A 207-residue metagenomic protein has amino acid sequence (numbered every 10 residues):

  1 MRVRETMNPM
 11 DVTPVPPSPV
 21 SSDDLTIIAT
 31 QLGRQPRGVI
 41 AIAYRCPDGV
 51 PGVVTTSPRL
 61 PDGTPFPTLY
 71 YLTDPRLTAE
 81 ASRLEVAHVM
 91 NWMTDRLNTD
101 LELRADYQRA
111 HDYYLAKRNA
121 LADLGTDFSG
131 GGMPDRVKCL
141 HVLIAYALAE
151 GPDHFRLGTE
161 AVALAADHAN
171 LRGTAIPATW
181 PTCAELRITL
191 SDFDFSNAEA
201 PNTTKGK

Functional and structural regions predicted by a protein language model:
V3-E5: Acidic, Ala/Val/Gly-enriched low-complexity intrinsically disordered segments
M7-T56, P61-D62: Short N-terminal edge-element motif at the start of the domain
L25, V86-M90, V137: Alpha-helix initiation and N-capping motif
V39-A41, P58, R83, W180 (+1 more regions): Peripheral peptide segments
R45-D95: Aromatic- and glycine-enriched beta-alpha-beta binding-site module
L77-G130: An exposed acidic His-Trp-rich patch
R118-K207: C-terminal charged interaction modules
